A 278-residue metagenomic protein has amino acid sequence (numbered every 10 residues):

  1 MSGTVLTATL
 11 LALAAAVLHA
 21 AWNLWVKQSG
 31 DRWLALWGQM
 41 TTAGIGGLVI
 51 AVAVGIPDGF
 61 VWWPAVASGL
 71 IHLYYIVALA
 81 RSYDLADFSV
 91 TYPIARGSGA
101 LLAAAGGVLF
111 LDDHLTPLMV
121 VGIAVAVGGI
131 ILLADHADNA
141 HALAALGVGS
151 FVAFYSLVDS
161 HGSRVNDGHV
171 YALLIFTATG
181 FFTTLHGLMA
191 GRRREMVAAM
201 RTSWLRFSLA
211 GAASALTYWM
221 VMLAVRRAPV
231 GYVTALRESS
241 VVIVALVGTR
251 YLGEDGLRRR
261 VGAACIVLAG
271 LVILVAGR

Functional and structural regions predicted by a protein language model:
M1-L70, Y74-F88, D135-L146, T177-R227 (+3 more regions): Membrane-interface interhelical linkers
A12, L36-W37, A65, Y92-P93 (+5 more regions): Hydrophobic/aromatic positions within or immediately flanking transmembrane alpha-helices of multi-pass small-molecule
V17, A21, Y74, S98-L102 (+4 more regions): Residue positions within transmembrane alpha-helices of multi-pass solute transporters
G30-A35, A78-R96, L111-H114, R164-Y171 (+1 more regions): Structural motif at transmembrane-helix junctions in multi-pass transporters
T41-G46, I94-L109, V121-A124, A178-F182 (+3 more regions): Alpha-helical transmembrane segments of compact multi-pass small-molecule transporters, enriched in specific families
G44-G47, L101-V108, L115-D135, R259-R278: Hydrophobic transmembrane alpha-helices of multi-pass small-molecule transport proteins
P64-V127: N-terminal hydrophobic targeting segments
A140-A172: Selected transmembrane alpha-helices and immediately adjacent juxtamembrane segments of polytopic inner-membrane
